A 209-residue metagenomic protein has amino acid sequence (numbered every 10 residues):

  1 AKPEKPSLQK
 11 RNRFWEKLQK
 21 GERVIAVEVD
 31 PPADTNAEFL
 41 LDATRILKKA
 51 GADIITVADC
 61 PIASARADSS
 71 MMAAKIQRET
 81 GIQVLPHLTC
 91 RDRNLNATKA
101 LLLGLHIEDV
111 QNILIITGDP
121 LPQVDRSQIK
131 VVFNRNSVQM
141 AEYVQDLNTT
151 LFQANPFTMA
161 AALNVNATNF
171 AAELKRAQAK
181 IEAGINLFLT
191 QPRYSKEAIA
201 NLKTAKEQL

Functional and structural regions predicted by a protein language model:
A1, N112-L121, E182-A198: Glycine-rich phosphate-binding active-site loops on the catalytic face of alpha/beta enzymes
K2-D34, D42, Q77, Q145-Q153: N-terminal amphipathic alpha-helix/helix-capping segment at the start of soluble metabolic enzymes
W15-K20, T44-G51, S70-G81, L102-V110 (+3 more regions): Acidic (Asp/Glu)-rich catalytic clusters
G21-F39, V84-N96, F157-E173: Active-site mouth loops of central-metabolism enzymes
I25-V29, D53-V57, V84-L88, I113-I115 (+3 more regions): Hydrophobic faces of well-ordered beta-strands that scaffold small-molecule active sites in alpha/beta enzyme cores
N36-E38, A63-I76, N94-A100, P120-N148 (+2 more regions): Active-site-adjacent beta->alpha loops and helix N-cap segments on the catalytic face of soluble alpha/beta enzymes
L88, T98-L121: A generic, well-ordered mixed alpha/beta core segment in the N-terminal half of proteins
Y143-L189: Active-site/ligand-binding-proximal alpha/beta "capping" segment
